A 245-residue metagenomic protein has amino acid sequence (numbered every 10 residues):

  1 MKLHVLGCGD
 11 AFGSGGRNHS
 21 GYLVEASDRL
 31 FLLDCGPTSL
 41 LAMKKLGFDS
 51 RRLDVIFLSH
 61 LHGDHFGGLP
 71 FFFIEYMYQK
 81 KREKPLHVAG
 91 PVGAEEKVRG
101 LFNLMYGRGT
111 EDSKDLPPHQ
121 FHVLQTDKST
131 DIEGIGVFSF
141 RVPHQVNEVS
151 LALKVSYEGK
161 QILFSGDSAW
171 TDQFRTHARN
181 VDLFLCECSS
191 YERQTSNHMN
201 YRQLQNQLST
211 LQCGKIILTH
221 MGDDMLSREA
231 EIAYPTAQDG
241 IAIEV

Functional and structural regions predicted by a protein language model:
M1-L163, E229-V245: Binuclear metal-dependent hydrolase catalytic cores
L33, S59, G166, C186 (+1 more regions): Active-site flanking residues adjacent to catalytic metal/cofactor-binding acidic residues
P37-T38, P143-V146, S168-T171, G222-D224: Short beta->alpha connector loops
A169-V245: Cap/insert and terminal regions of metallo-dependent hydrolase folds
